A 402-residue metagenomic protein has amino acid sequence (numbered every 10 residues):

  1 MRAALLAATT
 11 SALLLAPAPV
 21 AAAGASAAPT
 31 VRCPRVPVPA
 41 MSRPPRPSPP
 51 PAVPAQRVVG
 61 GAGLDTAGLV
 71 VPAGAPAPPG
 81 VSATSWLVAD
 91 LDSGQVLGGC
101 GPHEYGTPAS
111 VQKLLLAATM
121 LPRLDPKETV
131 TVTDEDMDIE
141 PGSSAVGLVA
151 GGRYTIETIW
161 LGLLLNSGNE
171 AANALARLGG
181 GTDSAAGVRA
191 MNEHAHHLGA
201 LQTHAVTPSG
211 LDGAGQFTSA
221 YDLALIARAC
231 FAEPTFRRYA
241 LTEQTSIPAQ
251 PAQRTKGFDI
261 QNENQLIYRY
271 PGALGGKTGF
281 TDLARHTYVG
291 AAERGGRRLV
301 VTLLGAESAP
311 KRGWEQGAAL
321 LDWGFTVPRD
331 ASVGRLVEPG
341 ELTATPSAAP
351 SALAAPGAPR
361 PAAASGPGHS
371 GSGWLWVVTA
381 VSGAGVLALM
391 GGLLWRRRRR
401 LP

Functional and structural regions predicted by a protein language model:
M1-A28, W376-R397: Secretory targeting and sorting signals
R2-A3, A23-Y221, L225-R228, P234: Active-site-adjacent loops and short helices of periplasmic peptidoglycan-processing enzymes
T9, L164-S167, A195, G199 (+2 more regions): Generic secondary-structure transition motif, activating predominantly at the C-termini of alpha-helices
P17-P78, T255, T326-V381: N-terminal low-complexity, Pro/Thr-rich disordered segments that flank secretion/membrane-targeting signals
A200-H204, P208, D212-P402: Domain-terminus/edge residues, biased toward the C-terminal soluble/receptor-binding domains of extracytoplasmic
